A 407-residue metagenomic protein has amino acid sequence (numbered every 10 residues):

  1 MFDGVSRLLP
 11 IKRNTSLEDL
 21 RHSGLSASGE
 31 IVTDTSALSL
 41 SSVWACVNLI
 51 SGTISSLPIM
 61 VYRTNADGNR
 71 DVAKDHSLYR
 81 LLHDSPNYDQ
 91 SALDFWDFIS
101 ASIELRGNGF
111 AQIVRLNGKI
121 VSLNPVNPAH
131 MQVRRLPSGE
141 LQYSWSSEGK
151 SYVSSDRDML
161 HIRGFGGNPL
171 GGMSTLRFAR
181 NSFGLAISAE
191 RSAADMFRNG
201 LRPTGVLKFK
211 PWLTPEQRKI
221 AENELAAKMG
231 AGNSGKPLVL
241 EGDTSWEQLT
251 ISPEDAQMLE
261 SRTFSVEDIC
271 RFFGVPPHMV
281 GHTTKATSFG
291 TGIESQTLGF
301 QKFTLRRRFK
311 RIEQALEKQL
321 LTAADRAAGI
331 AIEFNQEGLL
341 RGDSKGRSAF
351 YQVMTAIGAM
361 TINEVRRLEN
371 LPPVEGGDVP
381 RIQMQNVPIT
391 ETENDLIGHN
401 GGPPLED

Functional and structural regions predicted by a protein language model:
M1-M258, R262-R271, V275, M279 (+4 more regions): Structured, contiguous alpha/beta core segments that scaffold functional sites
E104, G200, R218-A221, R262 (+6 more regions): Active-site-proximal structural scaffolding
G274, F309-D325, A356-A359, R367-V374: Hydrophobic alpha-helix feature that most strongly marks membrane-spanning transmembrane helices and their immediate
S295-A331, R381-D407: Long, compositionally biased
A323, A328, I332, Q336-D343 (+2 more regions): Non-transmembrane, aqueous-exposed alpha-helical and coiled segments at domain scale
